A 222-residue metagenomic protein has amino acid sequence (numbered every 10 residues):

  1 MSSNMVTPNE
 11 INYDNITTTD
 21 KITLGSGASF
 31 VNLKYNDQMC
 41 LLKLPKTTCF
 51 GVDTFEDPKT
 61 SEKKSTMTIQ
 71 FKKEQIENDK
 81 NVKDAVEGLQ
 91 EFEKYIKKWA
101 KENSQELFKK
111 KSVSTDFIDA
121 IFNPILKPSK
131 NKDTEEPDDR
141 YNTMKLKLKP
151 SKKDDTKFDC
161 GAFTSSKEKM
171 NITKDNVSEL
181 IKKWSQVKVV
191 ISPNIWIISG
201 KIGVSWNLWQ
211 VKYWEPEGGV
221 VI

Functional and structural regions predicted by a protein language model:
M1-K153: OB-fold ssDNA-binding interfaces and closely related basic DNA-contact patches used across DNA replication/repair
N131-P216: Extended serine/threonine-enriched, polar tracts that run as long, contiguous segments within proteins
P216-I222: Extended, charge-rich, solvent-exposed interface segments
